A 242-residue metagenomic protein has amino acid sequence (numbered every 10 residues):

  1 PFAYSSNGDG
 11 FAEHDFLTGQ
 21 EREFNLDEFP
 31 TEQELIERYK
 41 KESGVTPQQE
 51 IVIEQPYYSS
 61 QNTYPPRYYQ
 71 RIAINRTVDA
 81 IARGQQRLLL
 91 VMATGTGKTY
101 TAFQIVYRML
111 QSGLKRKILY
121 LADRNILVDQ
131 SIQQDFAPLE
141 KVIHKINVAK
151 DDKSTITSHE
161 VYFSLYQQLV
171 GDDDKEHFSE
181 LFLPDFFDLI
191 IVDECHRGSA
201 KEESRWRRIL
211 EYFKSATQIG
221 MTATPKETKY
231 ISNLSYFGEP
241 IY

Functional and structural regions predicted by a protein language model:
P1-K117, A122, I126-V142, T157-V161 (+3 more regions): ATP-dependent helicase/translocase motor core
A3, H144-N147, Q218-G220: Short, hydrophobic beta-strand segments that form beta-sheet elements in well-ordered domains
D9, A149-D152, Q167-L169, T224: Short, solvent-exposed coil/turn elements at secondary-structure transition points
E140-H144, E194-R197: Short, charged, low-hydrophobicity "junction" segments
V142-T155: Functional beta-strand-loop-alpha-helix junction segments that form "active/interaction loops" within catalytic
K153-I156, D173-K175: Short acidic, glycine/proline-rich loop/turn micro-motifs
I156-T157, K214: A generic structural signal for short, non-catalytic loop/turn and secondary-structure boundary residues
V170-F178, F182-Y242: Signature of the SF2 helicase/ATPase Hel1-core->accessory helical subdomain module
